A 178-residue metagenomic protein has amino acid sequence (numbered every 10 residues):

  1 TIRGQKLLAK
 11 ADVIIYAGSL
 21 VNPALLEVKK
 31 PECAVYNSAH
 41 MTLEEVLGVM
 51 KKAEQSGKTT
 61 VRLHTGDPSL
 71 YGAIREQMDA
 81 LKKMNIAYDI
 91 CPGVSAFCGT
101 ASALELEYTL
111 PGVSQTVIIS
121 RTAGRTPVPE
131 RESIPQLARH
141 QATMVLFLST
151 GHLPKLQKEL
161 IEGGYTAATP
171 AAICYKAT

Functional and structural regions predicted by a protein language model:
T1, S19, A24, S69-L70 (+4 more regions): Residue-level preference for alpha-helix termini and adjacent loops
I2-V94, G99: Class I S-adenosyl-L-methionine
K6, T60, A87-D89, S95-T178: Beta-strand/loop-alpha-helix module characteristic of Rossmann-like adenine-cofactor folds
